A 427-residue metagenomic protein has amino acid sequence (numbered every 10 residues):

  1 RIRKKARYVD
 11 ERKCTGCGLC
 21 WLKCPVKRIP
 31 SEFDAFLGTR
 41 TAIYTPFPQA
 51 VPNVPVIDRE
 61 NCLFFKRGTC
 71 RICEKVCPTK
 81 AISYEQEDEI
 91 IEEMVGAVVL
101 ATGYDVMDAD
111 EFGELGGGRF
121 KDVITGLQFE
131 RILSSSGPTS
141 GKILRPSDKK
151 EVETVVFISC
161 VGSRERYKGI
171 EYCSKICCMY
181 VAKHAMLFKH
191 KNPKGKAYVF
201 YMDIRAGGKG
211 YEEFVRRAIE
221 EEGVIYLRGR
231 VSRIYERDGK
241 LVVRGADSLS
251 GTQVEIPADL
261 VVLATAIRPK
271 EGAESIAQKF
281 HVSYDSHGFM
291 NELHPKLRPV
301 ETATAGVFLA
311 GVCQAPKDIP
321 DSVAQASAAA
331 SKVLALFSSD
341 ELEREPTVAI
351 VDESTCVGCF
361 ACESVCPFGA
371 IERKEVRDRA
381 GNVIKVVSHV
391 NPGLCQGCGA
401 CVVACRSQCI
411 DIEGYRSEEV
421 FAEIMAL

Functional and structural regions predicted by a protein language model:
R1-L427: Residues forming the flavin
